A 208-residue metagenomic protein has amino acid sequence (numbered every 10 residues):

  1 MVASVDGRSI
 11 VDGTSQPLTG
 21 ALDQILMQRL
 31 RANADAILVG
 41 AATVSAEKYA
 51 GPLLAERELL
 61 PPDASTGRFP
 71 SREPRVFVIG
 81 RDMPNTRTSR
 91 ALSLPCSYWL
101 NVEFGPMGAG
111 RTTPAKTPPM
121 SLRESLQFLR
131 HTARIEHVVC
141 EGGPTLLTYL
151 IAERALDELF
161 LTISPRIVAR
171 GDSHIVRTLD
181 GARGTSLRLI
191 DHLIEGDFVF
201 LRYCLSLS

Functional and structural regions predicted by a protein language model:
M1-S208: Enzymes that bind and transform nitrogen-containing heteroaromatic metabolites
